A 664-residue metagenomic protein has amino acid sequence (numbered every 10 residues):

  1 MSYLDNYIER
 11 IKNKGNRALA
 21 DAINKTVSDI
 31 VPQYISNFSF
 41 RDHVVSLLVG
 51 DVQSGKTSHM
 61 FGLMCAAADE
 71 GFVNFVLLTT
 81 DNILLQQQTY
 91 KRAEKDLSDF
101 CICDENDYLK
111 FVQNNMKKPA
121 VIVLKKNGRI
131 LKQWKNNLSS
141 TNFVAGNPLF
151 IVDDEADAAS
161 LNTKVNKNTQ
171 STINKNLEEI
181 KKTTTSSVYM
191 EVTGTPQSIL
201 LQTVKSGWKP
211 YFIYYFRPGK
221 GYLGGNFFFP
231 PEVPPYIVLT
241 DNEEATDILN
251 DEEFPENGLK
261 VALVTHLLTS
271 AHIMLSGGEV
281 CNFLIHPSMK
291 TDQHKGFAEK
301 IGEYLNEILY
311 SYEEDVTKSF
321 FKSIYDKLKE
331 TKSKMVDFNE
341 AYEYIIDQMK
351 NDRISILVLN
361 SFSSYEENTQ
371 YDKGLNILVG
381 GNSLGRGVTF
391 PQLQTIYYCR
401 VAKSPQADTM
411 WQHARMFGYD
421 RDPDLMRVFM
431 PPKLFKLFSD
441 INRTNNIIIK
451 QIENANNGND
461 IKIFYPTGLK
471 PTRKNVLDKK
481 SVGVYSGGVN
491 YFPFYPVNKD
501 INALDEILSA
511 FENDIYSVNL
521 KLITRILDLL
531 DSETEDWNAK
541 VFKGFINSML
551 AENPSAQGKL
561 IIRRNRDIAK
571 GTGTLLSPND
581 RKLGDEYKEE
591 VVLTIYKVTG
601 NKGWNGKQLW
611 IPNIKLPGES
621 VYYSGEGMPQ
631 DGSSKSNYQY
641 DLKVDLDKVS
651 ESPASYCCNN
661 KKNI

Functional and structural regions predicted by a protein language model:
K56-C65: Motif I (Walker A/P-loop) of helicase-class P-loop NTPases
H59, F72-D96, M289: Conserved Walker A/P-loop ATP-binding site and its immediately adjacent core in helicase/helicase-like ATPase domains
Y90, D99-C101, P148-I151, S276-I377 (+4 more regions): Conserved C-terminal RecA-like helicase domain
E105-V152, S160-I180, G380-G381: Conserved RecA-like ASCE ATPase "motif II neighborhood" in helicase/translocase motors
K117-P119, N147-D153, V165-I273, N282-L284 (+2 more regions): Conserved P-loop NTPase catalytic core
E256-N282, P287-D292, I447-E552, A556: C-terminal catalytic or substrate-handling cores of phosphate/nucleotide- and metal-cofactor-dependent proteins acting
L359-K436: Conserved RecA-like P-loop NTPase helicase motor core
V401-L425, K540-I664: C-terminal accessory/interaction regions of large nucleic acid-associated machines
